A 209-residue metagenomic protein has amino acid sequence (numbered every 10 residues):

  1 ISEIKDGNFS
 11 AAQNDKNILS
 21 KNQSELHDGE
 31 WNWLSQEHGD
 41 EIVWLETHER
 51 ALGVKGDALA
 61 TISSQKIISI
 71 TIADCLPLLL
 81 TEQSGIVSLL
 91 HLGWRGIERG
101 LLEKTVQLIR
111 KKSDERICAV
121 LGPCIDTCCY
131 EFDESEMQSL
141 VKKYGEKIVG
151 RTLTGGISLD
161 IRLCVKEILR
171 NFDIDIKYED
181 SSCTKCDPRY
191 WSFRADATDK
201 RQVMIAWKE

Functional and structural regions predicted by a protein language model:
I1-E209: Active-site microenvironment for binding and transforming phosphate-containing groups
